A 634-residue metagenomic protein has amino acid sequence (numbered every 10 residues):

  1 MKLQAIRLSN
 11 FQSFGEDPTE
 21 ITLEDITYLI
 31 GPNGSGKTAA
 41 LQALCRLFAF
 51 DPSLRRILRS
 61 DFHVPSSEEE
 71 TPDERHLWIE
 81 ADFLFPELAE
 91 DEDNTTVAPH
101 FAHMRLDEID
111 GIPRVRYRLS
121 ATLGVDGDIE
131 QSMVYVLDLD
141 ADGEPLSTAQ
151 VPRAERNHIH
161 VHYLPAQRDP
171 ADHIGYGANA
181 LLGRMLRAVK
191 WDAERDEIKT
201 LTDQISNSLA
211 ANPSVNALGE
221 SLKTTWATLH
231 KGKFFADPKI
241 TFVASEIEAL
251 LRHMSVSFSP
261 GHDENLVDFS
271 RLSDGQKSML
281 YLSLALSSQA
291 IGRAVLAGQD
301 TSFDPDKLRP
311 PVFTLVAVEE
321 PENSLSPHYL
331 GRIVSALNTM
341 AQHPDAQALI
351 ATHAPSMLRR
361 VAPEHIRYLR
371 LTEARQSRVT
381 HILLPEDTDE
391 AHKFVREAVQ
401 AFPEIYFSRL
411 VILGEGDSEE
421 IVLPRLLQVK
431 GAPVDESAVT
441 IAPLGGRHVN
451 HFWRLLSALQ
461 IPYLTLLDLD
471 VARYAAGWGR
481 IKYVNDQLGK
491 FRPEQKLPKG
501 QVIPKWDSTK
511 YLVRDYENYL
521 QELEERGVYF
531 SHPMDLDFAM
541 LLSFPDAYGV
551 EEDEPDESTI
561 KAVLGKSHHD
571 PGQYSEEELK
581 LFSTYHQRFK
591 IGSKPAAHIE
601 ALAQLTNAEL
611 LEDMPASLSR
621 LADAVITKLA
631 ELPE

Functional and structural regions predicted by a protein language model:
M1-A49, L251, S259-A401, L605-E634: Switch/communication elements of ASCE P-loop NTPase nucleotide-binding domains
S9, E24, D82-P86, T122 (+2 more regions): Solvent-exposed residues in well-ordered beta-strands and their adjoining turns, especially edge/terminal strands
L41-G111: Conserved P-loop NTP-binding catalytic core
R75-I79, P113-Y117, N157-V161, V312-F313 (+5 more regions): Short glycine-/polar-rich loops that comprise or flank the Walker A/P-loop and associated switch/sensor motifs
P86-D203, D435: Electropositive, glycine-dotted interaction segments that contact anionic polymers or phosphate-rich ligands
L88-D93, G127-Q131, A171-G175, M357-R360 (+3 more regions): Switch/connector loops and helix/strand junctions flanking conserved nucleotide-binding motifs in nucleotide-processing
R153, V399-L413, D417-E634: Acidic, Mg2+-coordinating catalytic modules of nucleic-acid enzymes
P170-G177, G183-V316: Extended helical coiled-coil dimerization/tether regions that scaffold and oligomerize large DNA-maintenance assemblies
